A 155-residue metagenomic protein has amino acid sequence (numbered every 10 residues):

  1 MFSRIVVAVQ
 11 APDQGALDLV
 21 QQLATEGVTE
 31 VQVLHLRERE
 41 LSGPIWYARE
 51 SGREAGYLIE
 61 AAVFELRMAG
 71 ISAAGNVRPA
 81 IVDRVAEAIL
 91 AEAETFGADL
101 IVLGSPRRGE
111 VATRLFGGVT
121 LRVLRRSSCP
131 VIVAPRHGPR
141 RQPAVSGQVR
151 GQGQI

Functional and structural regions predicted by a protein language model:
M1-R49, M68-G75, G151-I155: Small/aliphatic-rich secondary-structure junction motif
A48-L58: A short acidic, glycine-rich active-site loop that binds or catalyzes chemistry on phosphate/adenosine moieties
R78-A88: Charged docking surfaces used in two-component/phosphorelay signaling
F96: Active-site charged/polar residues at nucleotide-handling catalytic sites that mediate phosphoryl, nucleotidyl
L100-R122, R140-V145: Glycine-rich, Arg-bearing micro-motifs that act as flexible, cationic patches
R126-Q142: Short, flexible loop segments at boundaries between secondary-structure elements
G138-I155: Short, glycine-/small-residue-rich phosphate/pyrophosphate-handling segment
